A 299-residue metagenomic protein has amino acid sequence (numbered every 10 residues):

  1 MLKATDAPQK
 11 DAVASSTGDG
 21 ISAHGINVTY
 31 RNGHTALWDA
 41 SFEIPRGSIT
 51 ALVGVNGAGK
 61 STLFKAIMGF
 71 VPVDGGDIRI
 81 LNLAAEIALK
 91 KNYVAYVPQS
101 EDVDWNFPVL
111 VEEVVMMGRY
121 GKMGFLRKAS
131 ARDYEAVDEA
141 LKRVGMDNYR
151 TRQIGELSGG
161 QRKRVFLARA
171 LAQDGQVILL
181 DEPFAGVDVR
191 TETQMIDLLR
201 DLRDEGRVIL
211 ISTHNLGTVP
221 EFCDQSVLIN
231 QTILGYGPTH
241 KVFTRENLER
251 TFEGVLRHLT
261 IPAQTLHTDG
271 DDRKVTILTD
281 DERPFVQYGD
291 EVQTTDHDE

Functional and structural regions predicted by a protein language model:
L2, D6, K10-D39, R46: A short, flexible loop at the N-terminus of ABC-type nucleotide-binding domains that lies
M68: Helix-to-loop junction immediately C-terminal to a conserved catalytic motif
V73-L89, V94: Conserved ABC transporter NBD signature motif
M116, A131-Y149: Conserved ABC ATPase "signature" region
Q153-L157, Q161: Conserved ABC ATPase signature
I178-E182: Catalytic Walker B motif of ABC-type/P-loop ATPase nucleotide-binding domains
H240, T244-E246, R250-E299: ABC ATPase nucleotide-binding domains
